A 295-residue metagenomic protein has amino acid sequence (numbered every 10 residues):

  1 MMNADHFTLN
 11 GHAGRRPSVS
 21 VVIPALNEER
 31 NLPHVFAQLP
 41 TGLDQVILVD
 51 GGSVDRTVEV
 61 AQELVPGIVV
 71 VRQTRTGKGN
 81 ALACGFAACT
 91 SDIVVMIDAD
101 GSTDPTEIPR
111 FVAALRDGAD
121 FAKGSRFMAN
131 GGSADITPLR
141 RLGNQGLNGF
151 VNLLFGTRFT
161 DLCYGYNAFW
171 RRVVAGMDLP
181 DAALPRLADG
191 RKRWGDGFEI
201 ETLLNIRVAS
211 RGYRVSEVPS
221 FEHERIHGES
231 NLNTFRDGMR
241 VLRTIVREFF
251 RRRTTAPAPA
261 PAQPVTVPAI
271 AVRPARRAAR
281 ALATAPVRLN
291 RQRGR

Functional and structural regions predicted by a protein language model:
M1-Q38: N-proximal low-complexity "stem/linker" segments adjacent to membrane-targeting elements
M1-R16, D181-R295: Hydrophobic helical membrane-anchoring modules
S18-S20, Q45, L203: Cell-envelope/extracellular polymer assembly enzymes that use nucleotide-activated donors
R30-H34, D55-L64: Acidic helix N-cap motif at the loop->helix transition within catalytic regions of sugar-transfer enzymes
D44-I47, V58-A88: Conserved donor nucleotide-binding strand/loop of the catalytic core
D50-V58, G101: A conserved acidic beta->alpha catalytic loop
T74-T76, N80-A88, I93, P105-W194 (+3 more regions): Acceptor/aglycone-binding surface of glycosyltransferases and processive sugar-polymer synthases
